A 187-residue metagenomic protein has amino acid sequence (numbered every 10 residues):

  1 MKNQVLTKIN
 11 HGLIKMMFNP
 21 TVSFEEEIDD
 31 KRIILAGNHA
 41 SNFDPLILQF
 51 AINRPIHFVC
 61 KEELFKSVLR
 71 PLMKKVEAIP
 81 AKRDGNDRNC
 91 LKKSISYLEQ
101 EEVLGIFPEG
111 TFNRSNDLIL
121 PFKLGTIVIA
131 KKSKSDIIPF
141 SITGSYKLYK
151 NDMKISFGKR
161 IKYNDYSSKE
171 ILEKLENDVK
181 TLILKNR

Functional and structural regions predicted by a protein language model:
M1, L91-R187: Non-catalytic C-terminal accessory region of glycerolipid acyltransferases and related lyso-lipid remodeling enzymes
M1-I34, F43, E77-A78, D152 (+1 more regions): Membrane-anchoring hydrophobic helices of lipid-metabolizing enzymes
I9-N10, K75-A81, G110-R114: Short, basic, glycine/proline-bearing loop/turn elements
H11, L46, I127-V128: Active-site phosphate/pyrophosphate- and oxyanion-stabilizing loops and adjacent acidic/basic residues in soluble
L13, A51, M73, Y97 (+1 more regions): A generic structural signal for well-ordered alpha-helical segments
K15, D29-G85: Catalytic core of membrane glycerolipid acyltransferases/transacylases, capturing the structured, soluble-facing
V22, K66, R88-L91: Structural motif corresponding to alpha-helix initiation and N-cap regions
E26, N86, T143: Residue-level "edge-of-site" marker
